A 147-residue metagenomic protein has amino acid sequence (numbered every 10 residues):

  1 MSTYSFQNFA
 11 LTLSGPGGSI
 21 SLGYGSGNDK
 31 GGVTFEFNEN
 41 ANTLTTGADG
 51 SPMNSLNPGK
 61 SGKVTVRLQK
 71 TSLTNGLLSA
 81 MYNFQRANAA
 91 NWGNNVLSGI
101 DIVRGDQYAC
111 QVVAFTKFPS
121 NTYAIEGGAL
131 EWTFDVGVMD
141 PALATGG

Functional and structural regions predicted by a protein language model:
M1-L73, Q111-T133, P141: Solvent-exposed edge beta-strands and adjacent loop segments that serve as assembly or binding interfaces
L73-S79: Short, conserved charged micro-motifs
S79-Y108: Short, acidic/charged, Gly/Pro-enriched secondary-structure junctions
V136: Flexible glycine-/small-residue-rich
L143-G147: Short acidic DE-rich linear segments
